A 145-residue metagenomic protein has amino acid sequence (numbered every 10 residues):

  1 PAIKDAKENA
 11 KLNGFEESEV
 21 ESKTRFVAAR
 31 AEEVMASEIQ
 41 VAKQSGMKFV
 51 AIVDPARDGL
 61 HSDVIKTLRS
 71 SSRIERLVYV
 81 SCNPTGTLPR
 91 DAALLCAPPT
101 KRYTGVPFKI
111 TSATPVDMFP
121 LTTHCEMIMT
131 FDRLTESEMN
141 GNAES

Functional and structural regions predicted by a protein language model:
P1-S145: Rossmann-like S-adenosyl-L-methionine
